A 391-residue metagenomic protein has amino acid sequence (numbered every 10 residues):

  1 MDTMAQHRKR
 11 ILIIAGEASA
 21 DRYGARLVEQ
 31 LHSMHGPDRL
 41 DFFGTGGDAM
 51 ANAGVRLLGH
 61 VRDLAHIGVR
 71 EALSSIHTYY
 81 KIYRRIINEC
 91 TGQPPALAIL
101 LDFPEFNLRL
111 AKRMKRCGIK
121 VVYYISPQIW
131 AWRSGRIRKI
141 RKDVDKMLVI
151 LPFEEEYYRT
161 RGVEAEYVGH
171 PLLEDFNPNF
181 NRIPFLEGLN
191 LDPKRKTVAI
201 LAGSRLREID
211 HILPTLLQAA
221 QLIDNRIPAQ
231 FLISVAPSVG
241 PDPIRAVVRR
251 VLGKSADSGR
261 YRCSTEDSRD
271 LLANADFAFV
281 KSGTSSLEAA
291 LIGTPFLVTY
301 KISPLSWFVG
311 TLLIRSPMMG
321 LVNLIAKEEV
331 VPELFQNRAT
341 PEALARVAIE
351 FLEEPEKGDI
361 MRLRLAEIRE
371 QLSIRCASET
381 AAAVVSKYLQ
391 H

Functional and structural regions predicted by a protein language model:
M1-H391: Nucleotide-activated sugar donor-binding and catalytic core shared by glycosyltransferases and related lipid-linked
